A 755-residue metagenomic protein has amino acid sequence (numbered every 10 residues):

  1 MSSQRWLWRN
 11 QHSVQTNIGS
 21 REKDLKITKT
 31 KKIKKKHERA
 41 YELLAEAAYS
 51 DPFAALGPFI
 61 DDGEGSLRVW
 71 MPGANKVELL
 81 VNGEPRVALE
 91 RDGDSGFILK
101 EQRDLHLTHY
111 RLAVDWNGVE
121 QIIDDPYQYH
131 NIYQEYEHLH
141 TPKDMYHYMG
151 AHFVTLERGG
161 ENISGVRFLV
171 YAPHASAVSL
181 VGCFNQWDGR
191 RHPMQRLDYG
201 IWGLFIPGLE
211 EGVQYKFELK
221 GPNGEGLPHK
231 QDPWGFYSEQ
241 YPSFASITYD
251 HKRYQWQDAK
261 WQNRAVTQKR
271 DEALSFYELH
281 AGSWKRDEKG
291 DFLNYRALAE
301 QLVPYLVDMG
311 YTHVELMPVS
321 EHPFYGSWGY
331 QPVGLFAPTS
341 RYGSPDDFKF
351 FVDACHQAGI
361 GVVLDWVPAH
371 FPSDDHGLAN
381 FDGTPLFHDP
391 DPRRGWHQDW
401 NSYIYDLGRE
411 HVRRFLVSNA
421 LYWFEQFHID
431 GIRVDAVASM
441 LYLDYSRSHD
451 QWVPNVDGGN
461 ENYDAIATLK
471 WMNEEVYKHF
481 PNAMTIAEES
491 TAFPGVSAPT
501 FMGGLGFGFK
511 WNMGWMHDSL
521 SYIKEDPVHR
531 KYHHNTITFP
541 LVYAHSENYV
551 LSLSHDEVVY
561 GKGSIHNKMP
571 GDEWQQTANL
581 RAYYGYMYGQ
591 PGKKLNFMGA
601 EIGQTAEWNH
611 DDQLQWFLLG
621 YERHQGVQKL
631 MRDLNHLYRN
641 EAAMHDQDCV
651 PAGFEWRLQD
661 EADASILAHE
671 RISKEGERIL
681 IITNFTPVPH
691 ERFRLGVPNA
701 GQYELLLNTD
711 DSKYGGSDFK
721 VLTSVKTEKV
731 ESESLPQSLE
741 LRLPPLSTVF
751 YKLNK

Functional and structural regions predicted by a protein language model:
W6-W8, I18-D62, R86-A172, R196-I201 (+4 more regions): The feature marks proteins involved in alpha-glucan
G65-P72, V166-P173, T683: Short edge beta-strand/loop segments characteristic of extracellular beta-sandwich folds
V69, V170, F217, L279 (+12 more regions): Conserved, mostly hydrophobic/aromatic
W70-K76, Y171-V178, P698-G701: Short proline/glycine-enriched turn/loop motifs at strand-loop junctions of beta-rich domains
H106-Y110, E211-V213, L722-K755: C-terminal beta-strand-rich structural cap/linker in extracellular carbohydrate-active enzymes
G235-E239, A259-F276, H280-E461, V725: Substrate-binding/active-site clefts of carbohydrate-active enzymes
Y241-P242, H428-D430, Y445-Q613, L618 (+3 more regions): Conserved alpha/beta catalytic core and glycan-binding cleft of carbohydrate-active enzymes
R623-M644: Catalytic cores of secreted or luminal carbohydrate-active enzymes
